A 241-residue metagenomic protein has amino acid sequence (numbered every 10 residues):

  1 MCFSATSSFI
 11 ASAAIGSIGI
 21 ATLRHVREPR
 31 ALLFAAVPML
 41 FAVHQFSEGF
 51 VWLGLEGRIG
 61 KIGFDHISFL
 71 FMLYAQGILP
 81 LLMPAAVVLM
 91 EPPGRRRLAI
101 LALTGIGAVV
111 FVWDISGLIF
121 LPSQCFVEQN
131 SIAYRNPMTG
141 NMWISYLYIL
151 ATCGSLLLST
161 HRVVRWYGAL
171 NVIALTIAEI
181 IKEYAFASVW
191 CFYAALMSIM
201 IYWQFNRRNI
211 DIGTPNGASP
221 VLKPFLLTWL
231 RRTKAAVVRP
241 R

Functional and structural regions predicted by a protein language model:
M1-G16: Hydrophobic transmembrane alpha-helical segments in integral membrane proteins
A13-I20, P84, Y148-S155, L170-E179: Hydrophobic, membrane-inserted alpha-helices
I18-L23, G49-T104: Internal transmembrane alpha-helix with an interfacial aromatic "cap," most often the third helix
R30-H44: Loop-to-helix transition at the N-terminal end of transmembrane alpha-helices
A36-L40, T104-I106, W166-I177: Central hydrophobic cores of alpha-helical transmembrane segments in multi-pass integral membrane proteins
L79, M83-A151: Membrane-proximal helix-loop-helix units in multi-pass membrane proteins
Y184-M197: Loop-to-transmembrane alpha-helix initiation sites
Q204-L226: Membrane-interface capping segments at transmembrane-helix boundaries
